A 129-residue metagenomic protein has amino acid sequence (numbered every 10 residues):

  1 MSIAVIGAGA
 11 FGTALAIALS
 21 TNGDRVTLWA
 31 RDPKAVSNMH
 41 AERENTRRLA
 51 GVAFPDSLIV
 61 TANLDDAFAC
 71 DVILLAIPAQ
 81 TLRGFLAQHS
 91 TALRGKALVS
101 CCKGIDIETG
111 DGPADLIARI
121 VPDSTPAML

Functional and structural regions predicted by a protein language model:
M1-V52, T61-A62: NAD(P)+-binding Rossmann beta1-loop-alpha1 motif at the extreme N-terminus of oxidoreductases
F54, N63-F68, V72-L129: Rossmann-like NAD(P)(H) cofactor-binding subdomain of soluble oxidoreductases
S57-I59: Short, conserved active-site loop motifs that form the nucleotide-linked donor/cofactor pocket
